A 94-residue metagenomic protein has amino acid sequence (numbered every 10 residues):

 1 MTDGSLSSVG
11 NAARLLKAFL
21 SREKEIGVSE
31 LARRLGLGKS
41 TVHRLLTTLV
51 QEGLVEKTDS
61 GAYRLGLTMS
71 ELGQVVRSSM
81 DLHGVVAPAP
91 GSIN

Functional and structural regions predicted by a protein language model:
M1-S79, H83: N-terminal helix-turn-helix
P90-N94: Short regulatory alpha-helical segment in sensory/regulatory domains of signaling proteins that mediates
